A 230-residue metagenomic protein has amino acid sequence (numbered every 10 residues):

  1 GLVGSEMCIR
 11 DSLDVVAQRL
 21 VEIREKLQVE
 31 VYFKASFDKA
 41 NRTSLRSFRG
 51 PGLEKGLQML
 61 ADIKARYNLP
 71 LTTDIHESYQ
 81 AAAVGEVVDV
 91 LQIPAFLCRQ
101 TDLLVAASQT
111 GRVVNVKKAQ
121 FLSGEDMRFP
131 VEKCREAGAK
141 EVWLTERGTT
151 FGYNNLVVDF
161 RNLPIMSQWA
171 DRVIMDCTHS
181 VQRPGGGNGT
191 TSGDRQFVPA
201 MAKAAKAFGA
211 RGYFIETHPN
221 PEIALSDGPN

Functional and structural regions predicted by a protein language model:
G1-I9: Short, small-residue-biased leader/transition segments that mark boundaries at the very start of proteins
I9, R24-A35, Y213-E216: N-terminal glycine-rich anion-binding loops that anchor highly charged ligand groups
D11-V15, S47-K55, A95, L122 (+3 more regions): Alpha-helix N-cap and loop-to-helix initiation/capping positions
L13-A17, V21, Q80-A81, E86-F96 (+2 more regions): A short alpha/beta connector and helix-capping loop motif
Q18-L27, F48-T72, A107-V113, L163-V173 (+2 more regions): Alpha-helix-loop-beta-strand connector modules within alpha/beta enzyme cores
G50-G52, R66-Q80, D89-D102, V113-G124 (+1 more regions): Catalytic beta/alpha-barrel core
T110-G111, N115-T217: Catalytic alpha/beta core domains of metabolic enzymes, predominantly
N220-N230: C-terminal helical cap(s) of enzyme catalytic domains, especially alpha/beta-barrels
